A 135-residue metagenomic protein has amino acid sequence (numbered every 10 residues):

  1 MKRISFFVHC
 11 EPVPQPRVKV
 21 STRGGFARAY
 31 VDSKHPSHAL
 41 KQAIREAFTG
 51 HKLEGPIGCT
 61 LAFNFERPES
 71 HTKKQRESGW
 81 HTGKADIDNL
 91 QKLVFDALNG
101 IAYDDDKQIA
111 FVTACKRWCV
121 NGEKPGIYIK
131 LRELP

Functional and structural regions predicted by a protein language model:
M1-P135: Acidic, proline/glycine-enriched N-terminal capping motif
